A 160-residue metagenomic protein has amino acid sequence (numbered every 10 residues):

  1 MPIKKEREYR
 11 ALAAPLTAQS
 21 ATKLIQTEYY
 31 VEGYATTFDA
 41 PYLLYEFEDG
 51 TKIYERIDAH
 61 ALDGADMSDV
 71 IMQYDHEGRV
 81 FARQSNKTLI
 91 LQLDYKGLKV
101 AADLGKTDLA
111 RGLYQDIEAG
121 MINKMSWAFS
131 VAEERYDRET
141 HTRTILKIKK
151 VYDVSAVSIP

Functional and structural regions predicted by a protein language model:
M1-P160: Signature of dsDNA virion morphogenesis modules
